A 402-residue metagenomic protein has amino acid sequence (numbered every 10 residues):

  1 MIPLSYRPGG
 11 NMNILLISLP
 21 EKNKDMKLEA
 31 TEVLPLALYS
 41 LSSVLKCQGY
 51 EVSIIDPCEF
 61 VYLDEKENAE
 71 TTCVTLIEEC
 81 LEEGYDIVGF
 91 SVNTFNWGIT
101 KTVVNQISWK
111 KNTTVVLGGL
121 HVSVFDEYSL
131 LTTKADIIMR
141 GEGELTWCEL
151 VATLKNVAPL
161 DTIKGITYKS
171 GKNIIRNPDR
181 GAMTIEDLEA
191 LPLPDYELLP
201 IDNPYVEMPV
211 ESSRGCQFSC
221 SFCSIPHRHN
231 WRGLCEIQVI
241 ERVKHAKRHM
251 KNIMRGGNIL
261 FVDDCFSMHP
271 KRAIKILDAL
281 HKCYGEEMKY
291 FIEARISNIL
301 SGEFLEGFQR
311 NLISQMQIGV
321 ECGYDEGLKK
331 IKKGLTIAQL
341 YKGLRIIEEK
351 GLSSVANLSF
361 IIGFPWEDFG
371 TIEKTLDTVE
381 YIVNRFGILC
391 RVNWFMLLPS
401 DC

Functional and structural regions predicted by a protein language model:
Y6, M12-L15, P20-K27, I163 (+1 more regions): N-terminal [4Fe-4S]-dependent radical SAM core
S18, D56-V61, S91, H227 (+2 more regions): Residue-level recognition of beta-strand->loop/alpha-helix junctions
N23, V61-L63, G171, F218 (+3 more regions): Flexible glycine/acidic-rich beta-alpha junction loops that bind and position SAM and/or redox cofactors in anaerobic
D25-L38: Glycine- and acidic-residue-enriched helix-capping/strand-helix junction motifs
V33, E186-V355, I362-F364: Radical SAM [4Fe-4S] cluster-binding motif and immediate context
V44-A182, S400: Glycine-rich beta-alpha loop elements in corrinoid/cobalamin-binding modules across cobalamin-dependent enzymes
G49-Y50, I107-T113, A158-P159, H281-M288 (+2 more regions): Short helix-capping segments at alpha-helix termini
Y128-L131, W366-E380: Catalytic cores of alpha/beta
